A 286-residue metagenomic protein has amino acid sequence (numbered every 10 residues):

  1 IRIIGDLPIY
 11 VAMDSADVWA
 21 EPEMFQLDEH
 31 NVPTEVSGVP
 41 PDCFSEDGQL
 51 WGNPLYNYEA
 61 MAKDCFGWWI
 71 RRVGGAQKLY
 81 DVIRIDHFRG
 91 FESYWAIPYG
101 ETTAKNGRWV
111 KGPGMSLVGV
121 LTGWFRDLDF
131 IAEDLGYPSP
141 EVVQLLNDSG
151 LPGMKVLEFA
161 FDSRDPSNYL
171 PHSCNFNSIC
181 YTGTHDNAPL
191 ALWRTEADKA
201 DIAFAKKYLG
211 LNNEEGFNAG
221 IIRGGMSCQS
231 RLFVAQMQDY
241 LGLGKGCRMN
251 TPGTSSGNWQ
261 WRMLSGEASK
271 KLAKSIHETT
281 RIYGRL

Functional and structural regions predicted by a protein language model:
I1-V11: Conserved, well-ordered alpha-helix/loop/beta-strand core segments that scaffold catalytic motifs
Y10-V234, Q238-Y240, G244-K245, T251-G266: Alpha-amylase-like alpha-glycosidases and glucanotransferases acting on alpha-linked glucans and related
W261, E278, I282-L286: Domain-scale activation on soluble regions of proteins
L272-I276: Membrane-proximal transmembrane or re-entrant/amphipathic helices at the cytosolic face
